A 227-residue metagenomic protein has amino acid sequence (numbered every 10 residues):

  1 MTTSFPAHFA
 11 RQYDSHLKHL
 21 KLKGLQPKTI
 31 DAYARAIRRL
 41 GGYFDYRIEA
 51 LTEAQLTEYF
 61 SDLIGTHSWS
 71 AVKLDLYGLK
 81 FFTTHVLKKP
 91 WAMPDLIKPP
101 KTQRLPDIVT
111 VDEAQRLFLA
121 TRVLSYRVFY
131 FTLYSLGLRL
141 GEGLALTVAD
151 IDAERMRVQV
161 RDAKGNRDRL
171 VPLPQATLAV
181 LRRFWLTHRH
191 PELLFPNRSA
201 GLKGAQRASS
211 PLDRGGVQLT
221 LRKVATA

Functional and structural regions predicted by a protein language model:
M1-A227: Conserved catalytic core of the tyrosine transesterase superfamily
